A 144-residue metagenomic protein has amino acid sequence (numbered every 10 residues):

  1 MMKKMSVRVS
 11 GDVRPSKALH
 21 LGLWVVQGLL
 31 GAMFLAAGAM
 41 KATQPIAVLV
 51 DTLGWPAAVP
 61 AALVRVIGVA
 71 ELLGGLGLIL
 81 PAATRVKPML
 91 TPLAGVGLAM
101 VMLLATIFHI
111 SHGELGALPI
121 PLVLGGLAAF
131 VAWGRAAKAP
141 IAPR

Functional and structural regions predicted by a protein language model:
M2-R144: Membrane-interface extramembranous regions
